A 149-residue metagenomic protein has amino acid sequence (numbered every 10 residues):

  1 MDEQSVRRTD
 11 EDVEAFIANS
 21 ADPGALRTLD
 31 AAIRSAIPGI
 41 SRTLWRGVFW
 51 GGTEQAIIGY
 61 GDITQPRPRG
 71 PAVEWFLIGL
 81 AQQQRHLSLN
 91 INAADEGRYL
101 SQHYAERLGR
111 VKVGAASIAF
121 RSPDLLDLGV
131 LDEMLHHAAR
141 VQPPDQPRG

Functional and structural regions predicted by a protein language model:
M1-G149: Charge-dense, helix-prone N-terminal extensions
